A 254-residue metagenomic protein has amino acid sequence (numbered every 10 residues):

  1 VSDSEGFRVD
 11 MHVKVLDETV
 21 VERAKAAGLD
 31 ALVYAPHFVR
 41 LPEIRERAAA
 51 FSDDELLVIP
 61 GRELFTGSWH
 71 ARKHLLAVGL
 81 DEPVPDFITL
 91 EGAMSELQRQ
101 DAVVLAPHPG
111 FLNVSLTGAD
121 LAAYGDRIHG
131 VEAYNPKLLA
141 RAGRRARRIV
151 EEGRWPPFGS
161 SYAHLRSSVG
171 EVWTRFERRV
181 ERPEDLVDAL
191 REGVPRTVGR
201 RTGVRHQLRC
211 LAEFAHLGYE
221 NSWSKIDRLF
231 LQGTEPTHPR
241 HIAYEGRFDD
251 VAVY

Functional and structural regions predicted by a protein language model:
S2-M11, D17-R23, A27, F65-V84 (+2 more regions): Charged catalytic cores and adjacent phosphate/nucleic-acid-binding surfaces used for phosphate/nucleic-acid chemistry
D10, K14, V21-P42, I59 (+1 more regions): Divalent metal-dependent hydrolysis catalytic cores, especially in the metallo-beta-lactamase
V20-E22, L41-S52, A71: Metal-dependent catalytic neighborhoods of phosphoester/phosphodiester hydrolases
H37-F38, E63, P109, A163: Short, ordered loop/turn segments at secondary-structure junctions
V39-A49, F87-E96, R141-R148: Active-site-adjacent beta->alpha loops and helix N-cap segments on the catalytic face of soluble alpha/beta enzymes
D53-W69: N-terminal short beta-loop-beta anion/metal-coordinating cradle
L105-N113: Aromatic-lined carbohydrate-recognition surfaces of secreted/lumenal glycan-active proteins
